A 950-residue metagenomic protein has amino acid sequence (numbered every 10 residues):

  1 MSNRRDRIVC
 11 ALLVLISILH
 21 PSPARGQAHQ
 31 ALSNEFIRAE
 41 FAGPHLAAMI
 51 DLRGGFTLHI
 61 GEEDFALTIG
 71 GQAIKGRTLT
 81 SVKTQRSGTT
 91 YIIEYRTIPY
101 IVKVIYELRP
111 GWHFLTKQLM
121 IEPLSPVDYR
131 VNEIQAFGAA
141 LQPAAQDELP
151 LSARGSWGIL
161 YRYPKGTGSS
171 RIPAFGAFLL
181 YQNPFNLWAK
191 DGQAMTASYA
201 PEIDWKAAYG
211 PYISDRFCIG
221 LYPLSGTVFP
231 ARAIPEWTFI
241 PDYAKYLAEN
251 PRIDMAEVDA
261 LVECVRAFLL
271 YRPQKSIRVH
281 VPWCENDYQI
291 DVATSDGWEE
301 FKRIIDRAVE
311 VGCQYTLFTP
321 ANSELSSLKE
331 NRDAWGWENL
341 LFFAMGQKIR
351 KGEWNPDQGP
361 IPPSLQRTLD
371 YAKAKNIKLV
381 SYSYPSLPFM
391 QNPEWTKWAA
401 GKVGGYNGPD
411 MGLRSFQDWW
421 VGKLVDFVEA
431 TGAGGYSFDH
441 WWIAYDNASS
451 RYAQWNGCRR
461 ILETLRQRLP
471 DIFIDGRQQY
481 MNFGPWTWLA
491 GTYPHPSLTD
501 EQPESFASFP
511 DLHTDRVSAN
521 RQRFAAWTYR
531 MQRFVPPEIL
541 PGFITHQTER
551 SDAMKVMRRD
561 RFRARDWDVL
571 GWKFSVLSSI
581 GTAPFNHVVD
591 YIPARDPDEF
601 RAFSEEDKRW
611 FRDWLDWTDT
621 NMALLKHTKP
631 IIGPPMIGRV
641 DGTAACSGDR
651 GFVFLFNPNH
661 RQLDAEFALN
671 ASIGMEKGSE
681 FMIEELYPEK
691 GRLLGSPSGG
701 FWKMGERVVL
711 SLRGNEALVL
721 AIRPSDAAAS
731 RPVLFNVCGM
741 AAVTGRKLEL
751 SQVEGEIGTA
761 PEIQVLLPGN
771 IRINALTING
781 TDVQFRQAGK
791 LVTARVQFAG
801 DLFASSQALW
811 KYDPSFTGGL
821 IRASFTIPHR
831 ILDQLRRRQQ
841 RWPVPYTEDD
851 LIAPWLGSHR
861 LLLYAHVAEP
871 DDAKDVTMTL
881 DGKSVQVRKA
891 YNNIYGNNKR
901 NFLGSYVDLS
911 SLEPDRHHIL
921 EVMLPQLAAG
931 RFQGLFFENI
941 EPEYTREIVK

Functional and structural regions predicted by a protein language model:
C10-H20: Bacterial N-terminal signal peptides
A28-E40, I50-I98, V102-I203, S679-R692 (+1 more regions): Polysaccharide-binding surfaces and accessory modules of carbohydrate-active proteins
A31-S33, R96-I98, R109-G111, L124-F137 (+6 more regions): Beta-strand-rich recognition/accessory modules
F36, Y106, L115-P123, R650-N657 (+1 more regions): Short, well-ordered beta-strand segments enriched in hydrophobic/aromatic residues
P282, I290-G297, W337-D370, A374-T431 (+3 more regions): Active-site-adjacent "subsite" loops/lids of carbohydrate-active enzymes
E300-L325, A430-G434: Catalytic domains of carbohydrate-active enzymes, especially glycoside hydrolases
C458-E463, Q467-R692, R707-L718, I773-A775: Active-site-proximal substrate-binding groove within the catalytic cores of carbohydrate-active enzymes
T628-R639, G648, L655-K950: C-terminal beta-sandwich/jelly-roll accessory domains of carbohydrate-active enzymes
